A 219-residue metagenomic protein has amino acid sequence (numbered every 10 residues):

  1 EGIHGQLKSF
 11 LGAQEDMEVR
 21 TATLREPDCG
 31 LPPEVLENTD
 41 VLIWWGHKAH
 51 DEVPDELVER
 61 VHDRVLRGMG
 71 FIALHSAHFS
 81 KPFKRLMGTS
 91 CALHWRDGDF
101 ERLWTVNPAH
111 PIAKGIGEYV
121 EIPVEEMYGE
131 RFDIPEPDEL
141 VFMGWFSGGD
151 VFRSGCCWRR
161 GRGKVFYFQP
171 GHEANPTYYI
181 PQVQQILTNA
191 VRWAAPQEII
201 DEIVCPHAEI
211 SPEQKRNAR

Functional and structural regions predicted by a protein language model:
E1-H4, E56-R60, L86-T89, C156 (+1 more regions): Short, glycine/charged-enriched secondary-structure capping and boundary segments
E1-S80: Helical hinge/lid and interdomain linker segments adjacent to catalytic or ligand-binding clefts that mediate domain
S9-R20, E37, L93-Y167, A218: Catalytic beta-strand/loop cores that center a nucleophilic Ser/Cys/Thr and support acyl-enzyme chemistry
A13, F152, R160-R219: Extracellular ligand-binding/catalytic regions of CAZymes and related secreted enzymes and adhesion modules
L31, E52-V53, D150, N175-Y179: Secondary-structure boundary/capping motif
A49, H78-F79, F146-G148, G163-K164 (+1 more regions): Short, solvent-exposed loop/turn segments at secondary-structure junctions
D51-I116: A glycine-rich, often tryptophan-bearing local segment used as a flexible ligand/cofactor-contacting loop or short
L86-C91, I122-V124, Y128-E136, Q182-I199: Oxidoreductase and adenylate-handling cofactor-binding alpha/beta cores
